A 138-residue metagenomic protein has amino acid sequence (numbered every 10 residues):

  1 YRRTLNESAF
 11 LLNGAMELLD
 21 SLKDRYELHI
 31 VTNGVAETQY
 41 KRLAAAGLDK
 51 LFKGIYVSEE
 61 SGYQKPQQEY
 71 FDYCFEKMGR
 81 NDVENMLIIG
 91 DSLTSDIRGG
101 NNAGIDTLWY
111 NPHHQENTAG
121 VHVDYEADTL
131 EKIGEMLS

Functional and structural regions predicted by a protein language model:
Y1-E17: Metal-dependent phosphoesterase signature
M16, D20, H29, V35-S138: Asp-based, Mg2+/Mn2+-dependent phosphohydrolase catalytic module
K23: Conserved ATPase "switch" residues in P-loop NTPase domains
